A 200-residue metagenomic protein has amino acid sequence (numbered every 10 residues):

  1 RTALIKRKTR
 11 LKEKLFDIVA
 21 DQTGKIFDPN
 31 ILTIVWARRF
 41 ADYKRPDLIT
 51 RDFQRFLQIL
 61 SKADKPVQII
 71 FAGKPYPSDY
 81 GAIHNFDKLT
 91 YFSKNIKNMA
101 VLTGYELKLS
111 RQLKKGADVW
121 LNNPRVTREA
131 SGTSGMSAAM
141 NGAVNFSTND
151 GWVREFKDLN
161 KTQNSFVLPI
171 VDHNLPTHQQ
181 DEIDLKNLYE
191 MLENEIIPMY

Functional and structural regions predicted by a protein language model:
R1-Y200: Catalytic cores of carbohydrate-active enzymes across secretory and cytosolic contexts
